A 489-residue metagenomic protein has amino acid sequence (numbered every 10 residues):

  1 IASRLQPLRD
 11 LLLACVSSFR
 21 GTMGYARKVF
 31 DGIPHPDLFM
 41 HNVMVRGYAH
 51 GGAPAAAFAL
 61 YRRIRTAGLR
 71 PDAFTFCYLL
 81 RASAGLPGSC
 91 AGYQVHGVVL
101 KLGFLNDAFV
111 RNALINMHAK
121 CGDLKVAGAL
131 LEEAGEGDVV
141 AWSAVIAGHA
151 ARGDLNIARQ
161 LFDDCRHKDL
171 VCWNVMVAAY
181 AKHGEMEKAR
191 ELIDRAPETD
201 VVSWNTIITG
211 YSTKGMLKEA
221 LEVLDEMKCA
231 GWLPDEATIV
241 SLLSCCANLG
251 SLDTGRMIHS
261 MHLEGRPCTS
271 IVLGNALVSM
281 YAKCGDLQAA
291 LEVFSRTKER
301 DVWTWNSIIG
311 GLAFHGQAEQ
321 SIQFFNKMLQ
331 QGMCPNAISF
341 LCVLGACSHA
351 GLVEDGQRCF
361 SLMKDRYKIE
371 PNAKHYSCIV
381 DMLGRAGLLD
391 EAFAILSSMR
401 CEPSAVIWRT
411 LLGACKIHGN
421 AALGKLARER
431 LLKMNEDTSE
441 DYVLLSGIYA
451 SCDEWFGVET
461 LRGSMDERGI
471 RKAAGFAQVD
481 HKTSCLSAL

Functional and structural regions predicted by a protein language model:
I1-L489: Terminal (and in a subset, N-terminal) low-complexity or junction segments at the ends of helical repeat RNA-binding
